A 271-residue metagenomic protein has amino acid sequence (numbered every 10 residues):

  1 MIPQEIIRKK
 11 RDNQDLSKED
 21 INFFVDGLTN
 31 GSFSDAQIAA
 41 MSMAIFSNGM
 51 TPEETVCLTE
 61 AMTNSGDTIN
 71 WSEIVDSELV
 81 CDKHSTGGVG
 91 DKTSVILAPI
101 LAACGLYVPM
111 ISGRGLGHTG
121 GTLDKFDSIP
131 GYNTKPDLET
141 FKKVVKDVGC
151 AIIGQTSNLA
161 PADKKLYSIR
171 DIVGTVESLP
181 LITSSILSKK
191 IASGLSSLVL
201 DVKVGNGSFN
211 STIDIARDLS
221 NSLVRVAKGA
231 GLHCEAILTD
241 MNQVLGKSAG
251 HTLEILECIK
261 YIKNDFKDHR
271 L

Functional and structural regions predicted by a protein language model:
M1-G90: Acidic, glycine/proline-rich low-complexity segments that act as flexible tails and inter-domain linkers
E5-K9, G105, N133-T134, T140-L271: Glycine-rich anion-binding loops and their surrounding alpha/beta cores
L28, F46-G49, G87-V89, G115-L116 (+3 more regions): Short, small-residue-enriched loops and turns at beta-alpha junctions that line or gate enzyme active sites
I45, L58, L97-C104, T122 (+1 more regions): Buried hydrophobic packing segments
L79-A102, L106-G120: Glycine/serine-rich anion-binding loops at beta->alpha junctions that coordinate negatively charged ligand groups
L116-Y132: Active-site-proximal loop->helix
